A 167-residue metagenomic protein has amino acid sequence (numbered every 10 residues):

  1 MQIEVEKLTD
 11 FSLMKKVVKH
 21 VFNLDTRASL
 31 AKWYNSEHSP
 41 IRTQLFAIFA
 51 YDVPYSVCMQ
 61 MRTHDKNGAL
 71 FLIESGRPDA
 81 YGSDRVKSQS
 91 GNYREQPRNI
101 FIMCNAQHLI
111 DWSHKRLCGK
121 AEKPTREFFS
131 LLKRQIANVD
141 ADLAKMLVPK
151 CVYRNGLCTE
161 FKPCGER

Functional and structural regions predicted by a protein language model:
M1-R167: Family-specific signature for flavin-dependent thymidylate synthase
